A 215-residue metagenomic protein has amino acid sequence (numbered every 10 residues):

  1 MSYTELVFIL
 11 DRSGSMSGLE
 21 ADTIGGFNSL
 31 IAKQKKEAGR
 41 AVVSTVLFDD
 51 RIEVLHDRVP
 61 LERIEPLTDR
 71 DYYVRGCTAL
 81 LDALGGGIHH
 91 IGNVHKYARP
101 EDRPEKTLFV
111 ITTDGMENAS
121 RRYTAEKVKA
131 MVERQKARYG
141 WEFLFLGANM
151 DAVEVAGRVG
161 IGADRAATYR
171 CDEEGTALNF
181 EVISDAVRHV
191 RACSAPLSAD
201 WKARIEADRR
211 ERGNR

Functional and structural regions predicted by a protein language model:
M1-R215: Acidic, low-complexity intrinsically disordered regions
